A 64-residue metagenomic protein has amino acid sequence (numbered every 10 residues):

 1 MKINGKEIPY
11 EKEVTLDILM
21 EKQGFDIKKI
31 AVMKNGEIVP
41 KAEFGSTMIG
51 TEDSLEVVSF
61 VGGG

Functional and structural regions predicted by a protein language model:
K2, E7-N35, V39-F44, V58-F60: Compact, glycine-rich, soluble single-domain proteins
E52-L55: Loop/turn positions that initiate beta-strands
G63-G64: A short glycine-centered flexible hinge/capping loop motif at secondary-structure junctions
